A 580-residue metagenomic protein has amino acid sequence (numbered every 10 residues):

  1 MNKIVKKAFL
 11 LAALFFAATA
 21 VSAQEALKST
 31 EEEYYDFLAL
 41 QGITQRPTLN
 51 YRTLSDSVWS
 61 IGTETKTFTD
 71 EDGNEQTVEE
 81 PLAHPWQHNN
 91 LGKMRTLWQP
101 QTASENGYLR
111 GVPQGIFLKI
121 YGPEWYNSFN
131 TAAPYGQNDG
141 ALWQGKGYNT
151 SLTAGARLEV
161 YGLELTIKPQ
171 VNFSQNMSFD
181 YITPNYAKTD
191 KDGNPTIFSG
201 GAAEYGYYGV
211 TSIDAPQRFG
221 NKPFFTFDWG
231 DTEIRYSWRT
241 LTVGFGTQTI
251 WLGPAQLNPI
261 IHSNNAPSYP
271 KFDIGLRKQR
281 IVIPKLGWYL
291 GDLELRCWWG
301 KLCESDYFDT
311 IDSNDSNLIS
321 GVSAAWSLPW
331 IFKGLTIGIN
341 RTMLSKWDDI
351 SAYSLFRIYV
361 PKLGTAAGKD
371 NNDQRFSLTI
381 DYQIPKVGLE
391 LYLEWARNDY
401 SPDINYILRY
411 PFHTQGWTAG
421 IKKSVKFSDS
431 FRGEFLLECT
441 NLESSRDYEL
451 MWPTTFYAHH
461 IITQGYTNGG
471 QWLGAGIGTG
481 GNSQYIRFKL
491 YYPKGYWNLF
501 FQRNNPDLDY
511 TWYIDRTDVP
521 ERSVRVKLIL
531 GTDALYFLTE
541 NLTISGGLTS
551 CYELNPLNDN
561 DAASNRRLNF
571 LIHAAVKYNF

Functional and structural regions predicted by a protein language model:
M1-L27, F580: Bacterial Sec-dependent N-terminal signal peptides
I4-A8, T77, S377: Intrinsic disorder/low-complexity segments enriched in polar/small residues
A8-L11, F16, I281, K346 (+2 more regions): A broad, structure-centric signal for solvent-exposed, well-ordered loop/edge residues that line or flank functional
L10, F16-A17, A156, F501 (+1 more regions): Compositionally biased, low-structure terminal segments
A17-A18, N172, I250, L257 (+3 more regions): Single-residue recognition of alpha-helix boundary sites
E25-L328, I407-Q415, K426-N441, T455 (+2 more regions): Outer-membrane beta-barrel channel domains
F227, L328-W330, L335-F580: Exposed, low-structure sequence patches enriched in small/polar residues
